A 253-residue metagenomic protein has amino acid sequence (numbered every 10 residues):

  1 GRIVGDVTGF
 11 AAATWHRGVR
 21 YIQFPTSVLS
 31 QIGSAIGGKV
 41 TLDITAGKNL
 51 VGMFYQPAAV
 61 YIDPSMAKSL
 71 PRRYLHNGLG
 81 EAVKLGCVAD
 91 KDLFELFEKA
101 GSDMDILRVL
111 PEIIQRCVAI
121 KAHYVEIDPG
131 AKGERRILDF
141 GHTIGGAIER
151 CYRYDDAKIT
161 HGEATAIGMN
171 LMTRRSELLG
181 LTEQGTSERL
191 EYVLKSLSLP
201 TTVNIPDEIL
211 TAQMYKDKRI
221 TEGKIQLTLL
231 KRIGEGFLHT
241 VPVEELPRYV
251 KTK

Functional and structural regions predicted by a protein language model:
G1, P25, T160-A164: Active-site nucleophile and cofactor-binding loops and adjacent substrate-binding regions of central metabolic enzymes
G1-R2, G33, G141: Conserved phosphate-binding and hydrolysis motifs of nucleotide-dependent enzymes
V4-G5, G9, G145, E149: Short active-site segment of divalent metal-dependent hydrolases/proteases that encodes the spacing between
G9-S102: A glycine/threonine-rich phosphate-anchoring loop and its flanking beta-alpha core in nucleotide/phosphate-binding
P25, D63, H142, M169 (+1 more regions): Residue-level signal for inorganic ion chemistry
G80-A82, L181-K253: C-terminal charged capping/lid subdomain of soluble metabolic enzymes
E95-E208: Active-site segments that bind and position negatively charged phosphate/pyrophosphate groups
